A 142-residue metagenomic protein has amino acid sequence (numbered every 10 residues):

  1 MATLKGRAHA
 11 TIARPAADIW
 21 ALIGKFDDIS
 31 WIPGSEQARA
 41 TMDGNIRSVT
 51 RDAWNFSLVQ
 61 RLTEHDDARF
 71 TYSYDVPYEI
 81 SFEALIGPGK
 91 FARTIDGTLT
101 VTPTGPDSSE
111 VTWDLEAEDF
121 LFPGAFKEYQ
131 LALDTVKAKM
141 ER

Functional and structural regions predicted by a protein language model:
M1-D43: Hydrophobic ligand-binding cavity/cleft-lining segments
R7-H9, S57-V59, D96-T98, F126 (+1 more regions): Well-ordered beta-strand positions in beta-sheet-rich domains
A8-I12, L99, W113-L115: A structural signal for short, well-ordered beta-strand segments
D18-I23, I29, R47, L62 (+2 more regions): Hydrophobic pocket/interface hotspot
A21-W31, D67, Q130-D134, A138-R142: Short, intrinsically disordered, mixed-charge
W31-G34, A53-S108, E116-E118: Hydrophobic-ligand binding "helix-grip"
N45-A53: N-terminal glycine/threonine-rich, aromatic-flanked beta-hairpin/loop signature
S109-R142: A conserved amphipathic terminal alpha-helix motif
